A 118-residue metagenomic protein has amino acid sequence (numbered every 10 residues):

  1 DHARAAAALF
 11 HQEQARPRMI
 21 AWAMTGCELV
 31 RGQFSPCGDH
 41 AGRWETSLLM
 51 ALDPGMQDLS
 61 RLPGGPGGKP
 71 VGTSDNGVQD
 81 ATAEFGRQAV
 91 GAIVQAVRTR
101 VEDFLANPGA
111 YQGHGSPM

Functional and structural regions predicted by a protein language model:
D1-M118: Extended, histidine- and acidic-residue-enriched regions that form the cofactor-binding/catalytic faces
